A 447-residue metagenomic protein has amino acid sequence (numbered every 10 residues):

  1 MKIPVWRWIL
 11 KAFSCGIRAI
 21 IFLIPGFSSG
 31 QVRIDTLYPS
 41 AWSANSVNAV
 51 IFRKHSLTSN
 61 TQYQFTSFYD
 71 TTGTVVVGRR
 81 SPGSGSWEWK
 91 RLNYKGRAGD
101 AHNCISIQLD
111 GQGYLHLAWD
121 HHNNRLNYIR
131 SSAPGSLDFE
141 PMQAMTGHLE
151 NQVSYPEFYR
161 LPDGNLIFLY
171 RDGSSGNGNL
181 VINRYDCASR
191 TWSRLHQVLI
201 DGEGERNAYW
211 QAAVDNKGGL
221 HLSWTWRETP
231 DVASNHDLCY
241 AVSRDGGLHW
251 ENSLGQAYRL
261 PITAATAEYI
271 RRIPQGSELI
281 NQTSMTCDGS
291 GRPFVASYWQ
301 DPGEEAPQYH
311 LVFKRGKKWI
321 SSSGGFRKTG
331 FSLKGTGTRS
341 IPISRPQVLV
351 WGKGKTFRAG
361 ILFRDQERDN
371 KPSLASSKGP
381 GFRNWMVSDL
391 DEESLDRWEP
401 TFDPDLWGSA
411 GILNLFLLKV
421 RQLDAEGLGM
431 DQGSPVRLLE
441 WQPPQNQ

Functional and structural regions predicted by a protein language model:
I3-Q31: Bacterial Sec-dependent N-terminal signal peptides
Q31-Q447: Extracellular, repeat-based ectodomains that mediate carbohydrate processing or recognition
